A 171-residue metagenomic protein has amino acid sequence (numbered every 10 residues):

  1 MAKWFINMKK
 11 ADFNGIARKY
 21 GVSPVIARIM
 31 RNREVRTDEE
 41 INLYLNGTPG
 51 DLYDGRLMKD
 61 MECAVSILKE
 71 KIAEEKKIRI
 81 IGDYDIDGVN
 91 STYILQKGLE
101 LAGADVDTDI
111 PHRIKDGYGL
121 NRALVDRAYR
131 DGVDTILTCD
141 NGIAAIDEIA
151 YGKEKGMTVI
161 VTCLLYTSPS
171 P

Functional and structural regions predicted by a protein language model:
M1-E74: Cofactor-/ligand-binding subdomain signature composed of acidic, glycine-rich, tryptophan-containing flexible loops
N32-R36, Y84-I86, L165: Short glycine-enriched loops at secondary-structure junctions
K59, C63-T162: N-terminal small/polar loop signature for handling phosphorylated ligands or for N-terminal nucleophile
Y166-P171: Conserved small/polar residues in nucleotide/adenosyl-binding loops
